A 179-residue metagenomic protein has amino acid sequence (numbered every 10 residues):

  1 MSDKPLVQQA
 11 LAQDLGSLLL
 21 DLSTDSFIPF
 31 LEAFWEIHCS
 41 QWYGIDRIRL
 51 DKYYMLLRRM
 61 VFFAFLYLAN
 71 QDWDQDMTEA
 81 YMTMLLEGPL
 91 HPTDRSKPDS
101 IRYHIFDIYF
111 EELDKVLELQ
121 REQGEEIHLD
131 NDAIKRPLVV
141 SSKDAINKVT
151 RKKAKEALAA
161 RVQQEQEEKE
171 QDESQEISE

Functional and structural regions predicted by a protein language model:
M1-V7, A12-Q120, G124: Eukaryote-skewed repeat-based solenoidal scaffolds used as protein-protein interaction platforms, primarily
P92, E111-E179: Eukaryotic acidic, Ser/Thr-rich intrinsically disordered low-complexity regions
